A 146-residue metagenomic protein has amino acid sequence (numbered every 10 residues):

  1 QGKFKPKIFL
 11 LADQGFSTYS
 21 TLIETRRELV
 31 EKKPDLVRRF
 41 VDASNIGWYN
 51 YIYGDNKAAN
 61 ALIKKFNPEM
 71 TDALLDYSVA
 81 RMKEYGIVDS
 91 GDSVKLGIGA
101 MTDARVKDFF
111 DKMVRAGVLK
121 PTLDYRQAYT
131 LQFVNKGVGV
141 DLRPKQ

Functional and structural regions predicted by a protein language model:
Q1, R26, K65: Ligand-binding pocket segment of bilobal, Venus flytrap-like solute-binding proteins
Q1-L11, M70-Y77: Ligand-binding "clamshell"
F9-E24: Extracytoplasmic ligand-binding site segments that recognize negatively charged/polar headgroups
A12, E28-V30, V140-Q146: Short, structured secondary-structure boundary patches
F16-T18, R81, T130-Q132: Short secondary-structure boundary/hinge segments and terminal tails
S20-D35: A bilobed periplasmic-binding-protein/Venus flytrap-type ligand-binding module shared by bacterial periplasmic
E31-V118: Secondary-structure end/capping motifs
V106-Q146: Conserved C-terminal helix/tail region of periplasmic/extracytoplasmic solute-binding proteins
